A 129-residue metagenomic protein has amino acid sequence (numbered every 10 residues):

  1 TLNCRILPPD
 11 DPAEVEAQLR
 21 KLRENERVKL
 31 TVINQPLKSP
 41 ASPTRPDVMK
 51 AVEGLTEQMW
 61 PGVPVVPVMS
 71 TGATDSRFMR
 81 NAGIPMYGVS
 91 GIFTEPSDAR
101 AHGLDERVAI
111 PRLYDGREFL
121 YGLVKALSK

Functional and structural regions predicted by a protein language model:
T1-E118, K125-S128: Metal-dependent amide/peptide-bond hydrolase catalytic core, centered on the "pita-bread" metallohydrolase fold
